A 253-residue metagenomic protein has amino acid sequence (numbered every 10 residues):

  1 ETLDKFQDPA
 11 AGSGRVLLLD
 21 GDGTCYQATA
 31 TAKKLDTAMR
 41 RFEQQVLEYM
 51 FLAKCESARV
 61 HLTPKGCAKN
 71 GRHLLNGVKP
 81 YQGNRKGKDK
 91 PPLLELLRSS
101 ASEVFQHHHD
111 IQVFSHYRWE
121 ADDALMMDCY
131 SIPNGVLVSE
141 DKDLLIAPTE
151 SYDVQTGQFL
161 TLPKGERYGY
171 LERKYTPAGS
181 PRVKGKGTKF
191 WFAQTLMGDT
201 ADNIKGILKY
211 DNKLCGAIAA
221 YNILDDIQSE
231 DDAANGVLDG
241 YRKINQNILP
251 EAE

Functional and structural regions predicted by a protein language model:
T2-D4, D8-I132, V138, T149-Y152 (+1 more regions): Noncatalytic, basic helical substrate-engagement surface that gates or grips nucleic-acid strands
Y26, D89-E253: Nuclease catalytic cores that cleave nucleic-acid phosphodiester bonds, predominantly acidic two-metal-ion
